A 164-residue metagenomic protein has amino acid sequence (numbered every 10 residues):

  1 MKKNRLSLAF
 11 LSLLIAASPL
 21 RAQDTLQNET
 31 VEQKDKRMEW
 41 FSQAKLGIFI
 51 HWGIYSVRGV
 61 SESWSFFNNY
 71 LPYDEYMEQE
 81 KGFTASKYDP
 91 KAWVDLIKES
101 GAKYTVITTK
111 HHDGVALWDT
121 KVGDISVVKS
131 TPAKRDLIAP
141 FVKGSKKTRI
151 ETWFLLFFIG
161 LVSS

Functional and structural regions predicted by a protein language model:
M1-T25: Bacterial Sec-dependent N-terminal signal peptides
Q23-S164: Mature catalytic domains of secreted/periplasmic carbohydrate-active enzymes
